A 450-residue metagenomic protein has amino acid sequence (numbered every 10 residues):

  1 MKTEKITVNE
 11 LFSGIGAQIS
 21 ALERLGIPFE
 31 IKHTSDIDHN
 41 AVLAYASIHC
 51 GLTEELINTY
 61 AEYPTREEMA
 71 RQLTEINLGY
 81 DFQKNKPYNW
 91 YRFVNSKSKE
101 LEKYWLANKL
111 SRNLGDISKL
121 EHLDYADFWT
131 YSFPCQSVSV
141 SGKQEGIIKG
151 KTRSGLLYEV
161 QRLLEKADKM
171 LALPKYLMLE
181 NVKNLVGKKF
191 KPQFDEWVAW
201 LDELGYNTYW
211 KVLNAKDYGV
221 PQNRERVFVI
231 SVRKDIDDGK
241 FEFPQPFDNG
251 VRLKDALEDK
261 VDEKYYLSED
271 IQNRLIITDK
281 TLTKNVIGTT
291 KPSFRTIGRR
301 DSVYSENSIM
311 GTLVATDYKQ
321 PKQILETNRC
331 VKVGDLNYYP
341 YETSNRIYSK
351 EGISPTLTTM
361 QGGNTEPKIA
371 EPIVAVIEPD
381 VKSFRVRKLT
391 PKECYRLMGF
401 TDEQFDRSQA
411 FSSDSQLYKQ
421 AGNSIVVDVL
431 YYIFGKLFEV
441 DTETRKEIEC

Functional and structural regions predicted by a protein language model:
K2-L173, K183-K188, P192-D195, D202: Core alpha/beta nucleotide-donor-binding catalytic domains of modification enzymes
S96-E100, N113-I117, L213-A215, T296-R299 (+1 more regions): Short alpha-helical segments and helix-capping/turn motifs at coil-helix boundaries
T130, M178-L179, Y209-V212: A structural signal for short, well-ordered beta-strand segments and their strand-loop junctions that often border
S132, E180, I230: Alpha/beta-hydrolase-fold catalytic nucleophile elbow
Y176-V182, F411: Short beta-strands and strand-loop turn motifs
N181-N184, K216: Short strand-loop junctions, especially beta-strand C-caps/beta-turns that link beta-sheets to coils or alpha-helices
G205-D217: Conserved S-adenosyl-L-methionine
A215-D217, Q222-F228, V232-C450: Class I SAM-dependent DNA methyltransferase catalytic core with a primary bias toward cytosine-5 DNMT/HhaI-like enzymes
